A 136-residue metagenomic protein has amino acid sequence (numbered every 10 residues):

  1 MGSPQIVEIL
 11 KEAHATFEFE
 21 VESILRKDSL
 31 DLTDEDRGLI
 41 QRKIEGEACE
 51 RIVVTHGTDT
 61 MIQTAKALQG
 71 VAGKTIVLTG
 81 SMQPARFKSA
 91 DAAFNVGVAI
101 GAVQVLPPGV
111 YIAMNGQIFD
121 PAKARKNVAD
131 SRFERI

Functional and structural regions predicted by a protein language model:
M1-I136: Active-site histidine-anchored catalytic micro-motif
